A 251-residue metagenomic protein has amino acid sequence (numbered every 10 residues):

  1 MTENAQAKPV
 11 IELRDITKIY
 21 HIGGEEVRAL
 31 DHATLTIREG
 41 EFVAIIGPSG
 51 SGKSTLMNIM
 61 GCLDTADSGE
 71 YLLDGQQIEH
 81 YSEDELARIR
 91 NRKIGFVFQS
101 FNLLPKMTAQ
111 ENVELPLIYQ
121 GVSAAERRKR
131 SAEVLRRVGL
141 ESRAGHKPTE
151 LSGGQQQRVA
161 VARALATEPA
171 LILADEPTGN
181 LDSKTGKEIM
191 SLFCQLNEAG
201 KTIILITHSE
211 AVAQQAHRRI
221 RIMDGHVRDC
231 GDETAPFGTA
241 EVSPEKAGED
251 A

Functional and structural regions predicted by a protein language model:
M1-I19, D229-A251: ABC-family P-loop ATPase nucleotide-binding domain
P9-I222: ABC family nucleotide-binding domain
M190, V212, R228, P236-F237: Flexible, glycine-rich phosphate/dinucleotide-binding loops and adjacent beta-alpha linkers at cofactor/substrate
R219-D232: H-loop (His-switch) and adjacent beta-strand-loop-beta switch element of ABC-type ATPase nucleotide-binding domains
